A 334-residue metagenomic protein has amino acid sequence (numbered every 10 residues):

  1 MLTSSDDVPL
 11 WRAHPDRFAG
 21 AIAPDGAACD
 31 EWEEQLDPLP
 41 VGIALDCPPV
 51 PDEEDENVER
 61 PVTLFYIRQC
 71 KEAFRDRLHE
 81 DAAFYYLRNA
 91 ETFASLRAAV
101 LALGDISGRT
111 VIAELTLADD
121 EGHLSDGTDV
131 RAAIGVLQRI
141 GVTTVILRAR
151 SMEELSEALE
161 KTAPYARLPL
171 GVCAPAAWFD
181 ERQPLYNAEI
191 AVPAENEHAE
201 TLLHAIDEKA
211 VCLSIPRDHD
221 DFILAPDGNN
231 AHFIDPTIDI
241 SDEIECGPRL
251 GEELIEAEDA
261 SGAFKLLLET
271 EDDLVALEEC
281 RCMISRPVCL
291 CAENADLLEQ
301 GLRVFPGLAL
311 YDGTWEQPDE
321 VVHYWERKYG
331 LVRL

Functional and structural regions predicted by a protein language model:
M1-L334: Domain-level signal for soluble alpha/beta catalytic cores
